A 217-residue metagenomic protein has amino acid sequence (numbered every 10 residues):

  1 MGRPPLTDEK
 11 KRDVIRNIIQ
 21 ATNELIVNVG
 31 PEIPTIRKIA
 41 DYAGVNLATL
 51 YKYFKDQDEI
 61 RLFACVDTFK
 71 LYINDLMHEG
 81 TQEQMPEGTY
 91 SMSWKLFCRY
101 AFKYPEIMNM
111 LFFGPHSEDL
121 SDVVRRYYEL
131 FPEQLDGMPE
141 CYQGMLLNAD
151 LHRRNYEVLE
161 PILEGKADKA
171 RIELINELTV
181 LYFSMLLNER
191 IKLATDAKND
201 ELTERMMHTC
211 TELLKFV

Functional and structural regions predicted by a protein language model:
M1-Y42: Basic, helix-initiating cap at the start of DNA-binding domains
P5, V27-P31, G44, Y51-F63: HTH DNA-binding helix-turn interface
R12-N23, Y53-M77, T81: An amphipathic alpha-helix adjacent to DNA-recognition modules
T35, N109-L111, L120, T195: Short, hydrophobic secondary-structure boundary micro-motifs
I39-Y42, L96, M110-S117, L178 (+1 more regions): Short acidic/histidine-centered micro-motifs embedded in hydrophobic/aromatic stretches that mark compact functional
F63, H78-M110: Hydrophobic alpha-helical connector segments
M92, E118-E164: Amphipathic alpha-helical packing segments from all-alpha helical-bundle domains
A149-V217: C-terminal peripheral helix-coil segments that are non-catalytic and often amphipathic
